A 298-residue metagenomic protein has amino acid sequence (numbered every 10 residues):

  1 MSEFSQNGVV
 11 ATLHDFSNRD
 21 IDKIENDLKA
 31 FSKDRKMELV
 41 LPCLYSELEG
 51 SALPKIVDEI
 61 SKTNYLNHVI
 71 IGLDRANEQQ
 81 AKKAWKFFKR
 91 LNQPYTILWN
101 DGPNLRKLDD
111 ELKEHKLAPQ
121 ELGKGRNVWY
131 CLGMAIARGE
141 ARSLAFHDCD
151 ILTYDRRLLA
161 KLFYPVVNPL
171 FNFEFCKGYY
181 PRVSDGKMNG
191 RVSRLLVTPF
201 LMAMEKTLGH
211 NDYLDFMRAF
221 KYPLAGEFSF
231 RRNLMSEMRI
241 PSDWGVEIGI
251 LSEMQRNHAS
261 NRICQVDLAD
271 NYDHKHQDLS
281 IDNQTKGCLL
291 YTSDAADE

Functional and structural regions predicted by a protein language model:
M1-D58: N-proximal low-complexity "stem/linker" segments adjacent to membrane-targeting elements
K89-R138: Active-site-proximal specificity loops/subdomain of glycosyltransferases
A141-D150: Short beta-strand-to-loop acidic/aromatic patch adjacent to the donor-nucleotide binding site
R156-K177: Conserved donor-nucleotide/metal-binding helix-loop-beta segment in metal-dependent transferases, i.e., the alpha-helix
E174-R191: Short beta-strand-to-loop element that shapes/binds the nucleotide-sugar donor at the catalytic cleft/hinge
L234, D243-S260: A short, conserved alpha-helix in the catalytic core of glycosyltransferases
I263-N283: Active-site donor/metal-binding and catalytic loop motifs of nucleotide-sugar-dependent glycosylation enzymes
Y291-E298: Conserved small/polar residues in nucleotide/adenosyl-binding loops
